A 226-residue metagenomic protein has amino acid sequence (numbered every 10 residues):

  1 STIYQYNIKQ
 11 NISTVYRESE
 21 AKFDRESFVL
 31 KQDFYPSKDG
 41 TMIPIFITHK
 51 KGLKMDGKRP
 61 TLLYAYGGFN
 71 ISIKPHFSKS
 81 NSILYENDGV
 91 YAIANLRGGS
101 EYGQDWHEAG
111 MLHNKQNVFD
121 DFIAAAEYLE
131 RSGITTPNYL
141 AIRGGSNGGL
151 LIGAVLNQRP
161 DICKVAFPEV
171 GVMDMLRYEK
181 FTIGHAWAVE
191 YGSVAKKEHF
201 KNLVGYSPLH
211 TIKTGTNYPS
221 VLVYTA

Functional and structural regions predicted by a protein language model:
S1-G57, I71, P75-S82, E86-N87 (+1 more regions): Non-catalytic accessory segments flanking enzyme active sites
I3, Y35, I45, L63 (+4 more regions): Conserved hydrophobic/aromatic pocket- or pore-lining residues that grip, position, or stack substrates in active sites
T48, Y64-A65, R143, Y224: Short hydrophobic segments within beta-strands
G52, N70-I71, G99, L112: Short strand->helix junction
R59, A65-I71, S146: Active-site glycine-rich loops that stabilize anionic/oxyanionic intermediates across multiple enzyme folds
R59, G89, I162-K164: Short beta-strand segments enriched for Tyr within beta-sheet-rich domains, predominantly fibronectin type III
T61, Y85-N95: A fold-wide structural signal in alpha/beta-hydrolase
I93-A226: Active-site-proximal cap/loop segments of hydrolase catalytic domains
